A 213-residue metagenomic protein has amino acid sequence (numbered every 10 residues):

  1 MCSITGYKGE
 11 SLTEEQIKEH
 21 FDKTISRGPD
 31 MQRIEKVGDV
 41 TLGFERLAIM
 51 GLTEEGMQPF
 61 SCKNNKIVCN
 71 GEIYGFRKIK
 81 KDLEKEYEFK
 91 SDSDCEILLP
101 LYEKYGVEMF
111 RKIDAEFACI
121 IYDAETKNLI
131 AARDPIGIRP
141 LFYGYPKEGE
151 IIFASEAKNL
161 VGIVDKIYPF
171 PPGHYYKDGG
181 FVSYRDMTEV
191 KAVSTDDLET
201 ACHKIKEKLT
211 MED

Functional and structural regions predicted by a protein language model:
M1-D213: Cysteine-centered catalytic environments shared across enzyme families
